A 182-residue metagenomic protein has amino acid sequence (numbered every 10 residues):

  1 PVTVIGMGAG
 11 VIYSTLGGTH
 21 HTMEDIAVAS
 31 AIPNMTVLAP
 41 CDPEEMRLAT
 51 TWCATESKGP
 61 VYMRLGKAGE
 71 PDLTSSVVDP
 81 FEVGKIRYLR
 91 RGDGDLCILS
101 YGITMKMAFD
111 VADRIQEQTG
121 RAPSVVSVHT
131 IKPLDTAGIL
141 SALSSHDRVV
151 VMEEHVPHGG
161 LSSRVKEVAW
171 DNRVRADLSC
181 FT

Functional and structural regions predicted by a protein language model:
P1-C97, K106: Conserved thiamine diphosphate
Y13, G66-T182: Thiamine diphosphate
